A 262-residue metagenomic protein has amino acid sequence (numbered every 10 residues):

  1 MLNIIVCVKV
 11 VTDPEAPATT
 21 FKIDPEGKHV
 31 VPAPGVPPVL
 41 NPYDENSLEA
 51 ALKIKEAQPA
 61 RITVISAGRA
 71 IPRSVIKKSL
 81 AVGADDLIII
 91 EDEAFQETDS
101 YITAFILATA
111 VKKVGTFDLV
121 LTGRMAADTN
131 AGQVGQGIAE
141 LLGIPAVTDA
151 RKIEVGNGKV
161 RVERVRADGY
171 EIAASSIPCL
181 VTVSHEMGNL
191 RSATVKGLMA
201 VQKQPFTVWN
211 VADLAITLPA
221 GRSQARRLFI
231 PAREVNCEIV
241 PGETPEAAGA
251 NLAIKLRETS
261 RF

Functional and structural regions predicted by a protein language model:
M1-F262: N-terminal glycine-rich FAD/FM-binding segment characteristic of electron-transfer flavoproteins
